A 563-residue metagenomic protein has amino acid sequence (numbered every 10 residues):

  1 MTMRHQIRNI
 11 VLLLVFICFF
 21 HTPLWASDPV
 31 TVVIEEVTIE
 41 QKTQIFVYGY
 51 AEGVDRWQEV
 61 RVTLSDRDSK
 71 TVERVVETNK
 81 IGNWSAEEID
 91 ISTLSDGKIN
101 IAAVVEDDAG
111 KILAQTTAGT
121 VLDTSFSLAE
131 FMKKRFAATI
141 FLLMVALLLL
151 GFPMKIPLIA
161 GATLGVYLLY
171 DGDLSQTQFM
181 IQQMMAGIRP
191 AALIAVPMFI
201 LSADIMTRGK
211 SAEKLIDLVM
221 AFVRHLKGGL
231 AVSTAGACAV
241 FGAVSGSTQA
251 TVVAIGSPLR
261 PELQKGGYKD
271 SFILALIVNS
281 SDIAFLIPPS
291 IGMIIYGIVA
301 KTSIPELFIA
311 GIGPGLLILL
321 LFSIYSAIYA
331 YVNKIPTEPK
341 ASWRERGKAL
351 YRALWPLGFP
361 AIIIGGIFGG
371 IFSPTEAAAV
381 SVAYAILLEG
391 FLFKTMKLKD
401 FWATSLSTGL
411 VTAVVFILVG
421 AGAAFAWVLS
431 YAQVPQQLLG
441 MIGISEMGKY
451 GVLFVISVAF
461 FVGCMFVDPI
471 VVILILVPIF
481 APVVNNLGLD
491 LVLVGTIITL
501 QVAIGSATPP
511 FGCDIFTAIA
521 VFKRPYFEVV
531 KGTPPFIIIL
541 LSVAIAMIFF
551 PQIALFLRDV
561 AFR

Functional and structural regions predicted by a protein language model:
V11-H21: Bacterial N-terminal signal peptides
A26-F46, D123-S127: Short, compositionally biased P/S/T/A/G/V-rich stretches that sit at domain boundaries
V47-E52: Aromatic/hydrophobic beta-strand junction motif of beta-rich domains
R74-V75, K111-V121: Edge beta-strands of extracellular beta-sandwich domains
K80-E88: Aromatic sugar-binding surface patches on proteins that engage polysaccharides or sugar-phosphate polymers
D90-K98: Surface-exposed, short loops/turns at beta-strand junctions within beta-sandwich domains
F126-R563: Alpha-helical transmembrane segments of multi-pass membrane transport proteins
